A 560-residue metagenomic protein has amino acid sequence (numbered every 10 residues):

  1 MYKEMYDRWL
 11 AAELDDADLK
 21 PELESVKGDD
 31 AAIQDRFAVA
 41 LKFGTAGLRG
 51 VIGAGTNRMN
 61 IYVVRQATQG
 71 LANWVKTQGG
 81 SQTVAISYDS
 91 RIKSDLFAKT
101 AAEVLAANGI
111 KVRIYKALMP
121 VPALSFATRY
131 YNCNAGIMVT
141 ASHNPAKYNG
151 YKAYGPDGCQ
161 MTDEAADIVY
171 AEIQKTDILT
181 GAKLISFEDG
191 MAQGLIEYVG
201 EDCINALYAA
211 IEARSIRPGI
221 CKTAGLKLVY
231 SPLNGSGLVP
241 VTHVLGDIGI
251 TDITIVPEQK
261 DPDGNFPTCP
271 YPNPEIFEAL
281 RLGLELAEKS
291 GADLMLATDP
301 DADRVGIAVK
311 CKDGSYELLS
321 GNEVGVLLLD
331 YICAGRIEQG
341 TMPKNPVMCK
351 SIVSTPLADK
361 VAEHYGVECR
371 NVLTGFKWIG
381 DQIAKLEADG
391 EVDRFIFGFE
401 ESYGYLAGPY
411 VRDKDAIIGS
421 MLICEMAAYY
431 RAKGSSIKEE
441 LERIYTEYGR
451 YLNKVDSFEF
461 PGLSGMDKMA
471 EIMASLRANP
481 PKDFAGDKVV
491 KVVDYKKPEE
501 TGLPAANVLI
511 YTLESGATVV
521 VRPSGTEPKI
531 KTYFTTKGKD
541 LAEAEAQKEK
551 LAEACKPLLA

Functional and structural regions predicted by a protein language model:
E4-A101, N108, G190-A224, S236: An N-terminal, well-structured beta->alpha segment
A32-L41, N149-A279, E285-A287: Gly/Ser/Thr-enriched, mixed-charge loops and adjacent short helices that form phosphate/oxyanion-binding elements
F37-N57, A141-N144, L228, P232-V244 (+4 more regions): Conserved phosphate/anionic-ligand binding catalytic regions in large, soluble enzymes, centered on
A46, I86, L124, I137 (+11 more regions): Buried hydrophobic positions in well-ordered alpha/beta secondary-structure cores of metabolic enzymes
A85-Y148, G249-G306: N-terminal small/polar loop signature for handling phosphorylated ligands or for N-terminal nucleophile
D95-T100, S125-R129, K147-A153, Q174 (+8 more regions): Short acidic, glycine/serine/threonine-rich loops at helix termini
Y154-L184, N322-N345, K350-V361, A416: Glycine-rich phosphate-binding loop plus the immediately following alpha-helix
E288, A292-L294, S315-E317, G335-R522 (+3 more regions): Phosphate-binding and adjacent anionic-ligand microenvironments
